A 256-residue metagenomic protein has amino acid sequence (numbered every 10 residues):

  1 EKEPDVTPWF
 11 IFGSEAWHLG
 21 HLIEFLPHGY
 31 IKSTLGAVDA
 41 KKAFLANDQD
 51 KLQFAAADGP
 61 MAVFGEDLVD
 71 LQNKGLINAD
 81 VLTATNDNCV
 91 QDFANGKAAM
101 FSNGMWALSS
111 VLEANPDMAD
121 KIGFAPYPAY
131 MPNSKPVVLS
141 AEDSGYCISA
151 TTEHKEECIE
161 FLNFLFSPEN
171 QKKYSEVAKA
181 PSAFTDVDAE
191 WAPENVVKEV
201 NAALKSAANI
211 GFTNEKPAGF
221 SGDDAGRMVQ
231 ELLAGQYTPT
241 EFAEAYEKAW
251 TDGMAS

Functional and structural regions predicted by a protein language model:
E1-D50, A98: Extracytoplasmic/periplasmic solute-binding protein
K2-S14, S167-A178, D252-S256: Bilobed periplasmic-binding protein-like "clamshell/Venus-flytrap" ligand-binding domains
P8, A99-G104, G123: Paired acidic/hydrophobic, glycine-rich loop segments that form the ligand-binding mouth/hinge of periplasmic-binding
V38-V81: Glycine-centered hinge/linker elements that transmit conformational signals in sensory and ligand-binding systems
K74, E113-A178: Extracytoplasmic/periplasmic substrate-recognition and gating elements
D80-A94: Short helix-initiation/N-cap motifs at beta->coil->alpha
N86, N103-L108: Beta->alpha turn/N-cap motifs
A202-S256: Conserved C-terminal helix/tail region of periplasmic/extracytoplasmic solute-binding proteins
